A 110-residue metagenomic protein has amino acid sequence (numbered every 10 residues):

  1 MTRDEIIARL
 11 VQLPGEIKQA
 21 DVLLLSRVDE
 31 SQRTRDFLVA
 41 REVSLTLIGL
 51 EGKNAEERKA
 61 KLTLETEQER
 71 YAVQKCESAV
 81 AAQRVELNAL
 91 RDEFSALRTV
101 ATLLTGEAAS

Functional and structural regions predicted by a protein language model:
M1-V22: Short, charge-rich amphipathic alpha-helices with coiled-coil/heptad character
D4-I7, G49-G52, E56, V100: N-proximal short alpha-helices
L24, V28-R35, Y71-L104: Long amphipathic alpha-helical coiled-coil segments
R27-R58: Extended alpha-helical coiled-coil "stalk/arm" regions that act as elongated linkers or oligomerization scaffolds
R41, K53, R58-K61, R84 (+2 more regions): Basic side chains
G49-A79: Short, glycine/alanine-rich amphipathic alpha-helical segment that often forms an alpha-turn-alpha hairpin
T105-S110: Terminal, low-complexity, charged helical segments
